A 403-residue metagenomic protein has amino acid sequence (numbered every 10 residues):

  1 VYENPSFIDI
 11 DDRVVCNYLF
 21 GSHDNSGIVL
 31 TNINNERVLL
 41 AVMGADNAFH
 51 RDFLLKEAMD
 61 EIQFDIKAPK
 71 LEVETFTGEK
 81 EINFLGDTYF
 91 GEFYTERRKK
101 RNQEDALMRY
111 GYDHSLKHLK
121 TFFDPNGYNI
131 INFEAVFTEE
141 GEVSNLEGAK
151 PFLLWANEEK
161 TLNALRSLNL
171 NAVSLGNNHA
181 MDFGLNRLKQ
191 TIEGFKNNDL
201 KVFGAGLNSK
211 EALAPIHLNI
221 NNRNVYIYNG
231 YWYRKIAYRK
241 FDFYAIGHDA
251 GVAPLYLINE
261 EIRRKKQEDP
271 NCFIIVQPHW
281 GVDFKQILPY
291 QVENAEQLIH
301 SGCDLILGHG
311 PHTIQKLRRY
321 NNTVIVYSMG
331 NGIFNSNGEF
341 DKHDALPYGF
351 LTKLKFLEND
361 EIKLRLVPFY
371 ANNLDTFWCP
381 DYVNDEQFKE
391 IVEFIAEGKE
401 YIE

Functional and structural regions predicted by a protein language model:
V1-L71: Penicillin-recognizing serine hydrolase domain
A68-E81, Y89-E92, E104-Y112, A253 (+2 more regions): A short C-terminal boundary segment appended to hydrolase-like catalytic domains
F84-G86, Y128-E134, L168-N178, F203-G206 (+3 more regions): Active-site neighborhood of phospho(di)ester-bond hydrolases with catalytic His/Asp-centered motifs
G91-F93, F137-E140, N178-I192, S209-A214 (+4 more regions): Active-site environment of divalent metal-dependent phosphoester hydrolases
T95-K117, P151-A156, H217-I274, T376-D381: Binuclear metal-dependent hydrolase catalytic cores centered on His/Asp/Glu-rich metal-binding motifs
N126-E139, G176-N178, I262-Q286: Short acidic, glycine-rich surface-loop motifs adjacent to enzyme active sites
E142-R166, C272-G302: Active-site-proximal segments of metal-dependent phosphoesterases and phosphodiesterases across multiple
N169-A172, P289-F350: Conserved beta-sheet core of the metallophosphoesterase superfamily
